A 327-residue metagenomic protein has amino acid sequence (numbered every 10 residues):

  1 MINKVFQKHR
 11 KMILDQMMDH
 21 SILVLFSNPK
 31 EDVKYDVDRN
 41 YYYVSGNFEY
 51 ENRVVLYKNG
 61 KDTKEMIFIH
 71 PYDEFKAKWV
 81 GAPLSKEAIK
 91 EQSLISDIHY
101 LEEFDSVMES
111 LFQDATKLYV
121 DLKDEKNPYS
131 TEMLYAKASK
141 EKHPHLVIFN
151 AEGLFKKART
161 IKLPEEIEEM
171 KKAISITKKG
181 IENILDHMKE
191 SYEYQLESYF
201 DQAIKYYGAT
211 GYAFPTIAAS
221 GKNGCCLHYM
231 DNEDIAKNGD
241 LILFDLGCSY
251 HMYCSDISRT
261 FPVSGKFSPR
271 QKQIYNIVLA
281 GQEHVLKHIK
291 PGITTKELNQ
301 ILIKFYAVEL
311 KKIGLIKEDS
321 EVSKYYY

Functional and structural regions predicted by a protein language model:
M1-Y327: Active-site neighborhoods and metal-handling regions in enzymes and metal-associated proteins
